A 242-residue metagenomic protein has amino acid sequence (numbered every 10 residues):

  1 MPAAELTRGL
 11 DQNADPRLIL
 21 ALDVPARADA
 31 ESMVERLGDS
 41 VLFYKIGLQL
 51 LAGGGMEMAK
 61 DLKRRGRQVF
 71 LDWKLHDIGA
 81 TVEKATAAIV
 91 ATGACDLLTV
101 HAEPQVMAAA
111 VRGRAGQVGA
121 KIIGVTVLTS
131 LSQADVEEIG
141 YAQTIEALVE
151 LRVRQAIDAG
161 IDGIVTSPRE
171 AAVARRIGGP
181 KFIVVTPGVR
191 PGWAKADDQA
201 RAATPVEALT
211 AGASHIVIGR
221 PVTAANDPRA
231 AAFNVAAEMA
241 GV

Functional and structural regions predicted by a protein language model:
M1-M33, A172-G179, A196, A203 (+1 more regions): N-terminal amphipathic alpha-helix/helix-capping segment at the start of soluble metabolic enzymes
R8-N13, V34-D39, E57-G66, A87-A91 (+3 more regions): Acidic (Asp/Glu)-rich catalytic clusters
A14-D15, L22-V69, G79-V82, R154 (+3 more regions): Conserved alpha/beta-domain cores
A14-P16, D77-G163, S167-A172, I177-V185 (+1 more regions): Conserved anion-binding
L20, Y44, K74, L98 (+4 more regions): Conserved, mostly hydrophobic/aromatic
M33, L71, A80-V90, A172 (+2 more regions): Catalytic cores of alpha/beta
V69-F70, I122, V184, I216: Hydrophobic beta-strand scaffold residues
A108-G113, L209, V222-V242: C-terminal helical cap(s) of enzyme catalytic domains, especially alpha/beta-barrels
